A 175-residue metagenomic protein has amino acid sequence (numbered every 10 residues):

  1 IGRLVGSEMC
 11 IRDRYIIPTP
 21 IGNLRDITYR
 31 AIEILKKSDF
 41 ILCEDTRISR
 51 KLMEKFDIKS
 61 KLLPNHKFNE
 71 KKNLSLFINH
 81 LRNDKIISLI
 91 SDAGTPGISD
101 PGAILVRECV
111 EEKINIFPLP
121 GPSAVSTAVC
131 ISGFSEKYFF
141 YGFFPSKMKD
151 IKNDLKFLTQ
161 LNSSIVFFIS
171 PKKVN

Functional and structural regions predicted by a protein language model:
I1-I11: Single conserved hydrophobic/aromatic residue that forms the stacking wall/gate of nucleotide- or nucleobase-binding
R14, D84-S88, S163-S164: Loop/turn-to-beta-strand initiation segments
I21-G22, D92-P96, P171-K173: Short glycine-rich anion-binding loops that position phosphate/pyrophosphate groups of nucleotides and phosphorylated
D39-D45: A short beta-strand/loop micro-motif in the catalytic core of glycosyltransferases that engages the nucleotide-sugar
N65-E70, F144-K147: Conserved helicase motor
N69-F77: Glycine-rich, highly charged phosphate/nucleotide-binding loops
N83-Y141: Short glycine-cluster motifs
S126-N175: Beta-strand/loop-alpha-helix module characteristic of Rossmann-like adenine-cofactor folds
